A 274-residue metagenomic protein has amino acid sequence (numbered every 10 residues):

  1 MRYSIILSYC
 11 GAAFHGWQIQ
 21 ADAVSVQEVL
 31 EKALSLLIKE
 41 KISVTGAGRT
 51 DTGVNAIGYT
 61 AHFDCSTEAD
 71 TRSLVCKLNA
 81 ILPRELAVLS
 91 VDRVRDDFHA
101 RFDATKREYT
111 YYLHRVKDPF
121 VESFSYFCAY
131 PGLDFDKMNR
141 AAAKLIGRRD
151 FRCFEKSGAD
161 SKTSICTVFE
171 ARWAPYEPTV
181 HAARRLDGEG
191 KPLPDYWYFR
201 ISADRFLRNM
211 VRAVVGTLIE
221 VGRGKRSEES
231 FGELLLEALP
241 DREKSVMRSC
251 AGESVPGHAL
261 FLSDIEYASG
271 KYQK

Functional and structural regions predicted by a protein language model:
M1-K274: Structured-RNA-binding interfaces characteristic of tRNA pseudouridine synthases
